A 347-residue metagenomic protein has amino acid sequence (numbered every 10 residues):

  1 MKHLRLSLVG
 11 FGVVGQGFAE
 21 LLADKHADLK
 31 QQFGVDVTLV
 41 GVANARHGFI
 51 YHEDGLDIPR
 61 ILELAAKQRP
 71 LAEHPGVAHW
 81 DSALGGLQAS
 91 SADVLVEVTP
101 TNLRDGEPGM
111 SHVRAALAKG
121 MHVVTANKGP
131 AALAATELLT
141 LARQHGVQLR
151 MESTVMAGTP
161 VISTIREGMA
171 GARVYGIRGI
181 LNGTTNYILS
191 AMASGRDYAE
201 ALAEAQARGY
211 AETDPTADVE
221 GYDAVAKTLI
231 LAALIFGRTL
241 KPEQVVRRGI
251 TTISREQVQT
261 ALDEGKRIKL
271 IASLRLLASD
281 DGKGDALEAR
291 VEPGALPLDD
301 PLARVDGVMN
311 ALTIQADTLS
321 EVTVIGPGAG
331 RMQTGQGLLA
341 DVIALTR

Functional and structural regions predicted by a protein language model:
M1-A118: N-terminal glycine-/serine-/threonine-rich beta1-alpha1-beta2 phosphate-ribose binding loop of Rossmann-like
V9, V13, G17, V37 (+12 more regions): Conserved active-site and cofactor/substrate-binding residues in soluble primary-metabolism enzymes
V94-E97, V124-A126, L149-S153, G176-G179 (+2 more regions): General beta-strand structural signal in soluble alpha/beta enzymes
P100-K119, A126-R166: Rossmann-fold NAD(P)-binding glycine/threonine-rich loop
R143-A211, D218, Y222-D223: Rossmann-like NAD(P)H-binding beta-loop-alpha module
A191, L202-R304, M309-A311: Substrate-binding/catalytic subdomain of NAD(P)-dependent oxidoreductase enzymes
D300-R347: ATP-dependent carboxylate/acyl-activation modules
